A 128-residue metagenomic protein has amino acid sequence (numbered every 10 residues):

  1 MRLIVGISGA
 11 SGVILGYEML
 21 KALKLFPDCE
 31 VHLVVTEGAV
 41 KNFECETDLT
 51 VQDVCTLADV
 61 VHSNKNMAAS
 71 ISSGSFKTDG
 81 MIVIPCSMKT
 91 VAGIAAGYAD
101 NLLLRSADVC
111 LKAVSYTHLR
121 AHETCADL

Functional and structural regions predicted by a protein language model:
M1-S115, A126: A cross-family phosphate/adenosyl-ligand binding-site feature
H118-A121, C125-L128: Single conserved hydrophobic/aromatic residue that forms the stacking wall/gate of nucleotide- or nucleobase-binding
